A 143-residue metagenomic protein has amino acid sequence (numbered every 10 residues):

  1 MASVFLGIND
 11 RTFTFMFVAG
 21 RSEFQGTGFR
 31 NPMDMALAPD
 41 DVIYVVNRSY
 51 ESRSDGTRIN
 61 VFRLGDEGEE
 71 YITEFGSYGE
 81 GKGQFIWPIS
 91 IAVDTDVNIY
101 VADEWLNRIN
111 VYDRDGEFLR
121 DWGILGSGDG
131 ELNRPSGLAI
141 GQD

Functional and structural regions predicted by a protein language model:
M1-D143: Eukaryotic scaffold repeat domains enriched in small/polar residues
